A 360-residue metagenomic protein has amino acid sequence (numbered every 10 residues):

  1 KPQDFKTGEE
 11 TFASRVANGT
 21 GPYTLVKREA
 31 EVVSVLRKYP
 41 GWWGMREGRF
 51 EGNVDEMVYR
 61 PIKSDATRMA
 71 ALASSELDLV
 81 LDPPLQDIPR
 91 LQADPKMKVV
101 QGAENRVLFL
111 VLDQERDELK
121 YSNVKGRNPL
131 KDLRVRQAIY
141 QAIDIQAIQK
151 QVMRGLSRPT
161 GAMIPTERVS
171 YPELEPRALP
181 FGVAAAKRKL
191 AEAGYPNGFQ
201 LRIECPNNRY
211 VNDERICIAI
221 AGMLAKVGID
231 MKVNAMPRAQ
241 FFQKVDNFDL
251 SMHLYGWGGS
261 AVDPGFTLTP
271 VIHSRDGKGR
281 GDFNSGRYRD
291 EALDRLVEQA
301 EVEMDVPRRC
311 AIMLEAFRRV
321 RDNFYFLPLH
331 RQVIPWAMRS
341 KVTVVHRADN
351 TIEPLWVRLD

Functional and structural regions predicted by a protein language model:
K1-T20, G44-V54, L91-G102, V107 (+6 more regions): Short, solvent-exposed loop/beta-turn-alpha elements that line the ligand-binding surface or hinge of extracytoplasmic
T11-S14, G41-R90, L133, D230-K232: Ligand-site clamp/hinge motif
G19, K150-M153, E192-N208, M252-W257 (+1 more regions): Bilobed periplasmic-binding protein-like "clamshell/Venus-flytrap" ligand-binding domains
G21-T24, S34-V35, V54-P61, L108 (+2 more regions): Short, well-ordered beta-strand elements
P22-T24, Q141, R158-E192, R209-R215: Structural transition elements
V26-R37, R60-S122: Extracellular/periplasmic solute-recognition and catalytic clefts
D78, K96-V99, I216, G222-D276 (+1 more regions): Periplasmic binding protein-like
D87, V124-R168, N212-I216, V320-Y325: Periplasmic-binding protein-like
